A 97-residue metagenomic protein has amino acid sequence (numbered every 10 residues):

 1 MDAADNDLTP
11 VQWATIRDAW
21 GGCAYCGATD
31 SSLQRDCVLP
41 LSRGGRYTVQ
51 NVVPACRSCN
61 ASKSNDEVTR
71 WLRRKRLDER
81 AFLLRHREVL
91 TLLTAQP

Functional and structural regions predicted by a protein language model:
M1-G22, A81-T94: Short, charged surface segments at domain edges that flank catalytic/cofactor-binding sites
P10, Y25-C26, S58: Intrinsically disordered, low-complexity segments enriched in polar/charged residues with Gly/Pro, especially when
G22-P54, K63-K75: Histidine-centered nuclease catalytic patch
Q50, S58-P97: A detector for short metal-coordination/catalytic motifs
